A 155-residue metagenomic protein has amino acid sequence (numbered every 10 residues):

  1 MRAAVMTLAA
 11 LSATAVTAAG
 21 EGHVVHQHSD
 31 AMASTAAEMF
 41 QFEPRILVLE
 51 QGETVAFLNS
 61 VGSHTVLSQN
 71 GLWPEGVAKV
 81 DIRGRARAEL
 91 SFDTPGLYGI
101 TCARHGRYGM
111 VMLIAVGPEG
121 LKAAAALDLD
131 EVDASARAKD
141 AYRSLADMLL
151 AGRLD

Functional and structural regions predicted by a protein language model:
A4-T14: Bacterial N-terminal signal peptides
V16-D155: Extracytoplasmic copper-binding redox domains, predominantly the cupredoxin/blue-copper superfamily
